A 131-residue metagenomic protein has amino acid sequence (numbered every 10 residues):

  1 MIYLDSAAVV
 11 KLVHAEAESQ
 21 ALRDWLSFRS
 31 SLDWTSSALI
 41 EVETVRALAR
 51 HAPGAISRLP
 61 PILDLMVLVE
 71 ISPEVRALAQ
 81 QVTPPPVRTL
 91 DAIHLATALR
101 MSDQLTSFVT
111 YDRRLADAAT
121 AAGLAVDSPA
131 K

Functional and structural regions predicted by a protein language model:
M1, S37, E41, V69 (+1 more regions): Acidic, PIN/NYN-like endoribonuclease modules and their adjacent C-terminal/linker elements
M1-S36, L48-P60, K131: Short, well-structured N-terminal submotif of metal-dependent ribonuclease cores
D5, D91, D112: Acidic active-site catalytic centers that drive phospho-/nucleotidyl reactions and related ester hydrolyses
V9, I40, V75, H94 (+1 more regions): Alpha-helix capping/helix-boundary segments
A21, E43, L78, D117-A118: Phosphate- and divalent-cation-binding pockets in alpha/beta enzyme and binding domains that engage nucleotide-derived
D64-P85, D91-T97: Acidic catalytic patch
